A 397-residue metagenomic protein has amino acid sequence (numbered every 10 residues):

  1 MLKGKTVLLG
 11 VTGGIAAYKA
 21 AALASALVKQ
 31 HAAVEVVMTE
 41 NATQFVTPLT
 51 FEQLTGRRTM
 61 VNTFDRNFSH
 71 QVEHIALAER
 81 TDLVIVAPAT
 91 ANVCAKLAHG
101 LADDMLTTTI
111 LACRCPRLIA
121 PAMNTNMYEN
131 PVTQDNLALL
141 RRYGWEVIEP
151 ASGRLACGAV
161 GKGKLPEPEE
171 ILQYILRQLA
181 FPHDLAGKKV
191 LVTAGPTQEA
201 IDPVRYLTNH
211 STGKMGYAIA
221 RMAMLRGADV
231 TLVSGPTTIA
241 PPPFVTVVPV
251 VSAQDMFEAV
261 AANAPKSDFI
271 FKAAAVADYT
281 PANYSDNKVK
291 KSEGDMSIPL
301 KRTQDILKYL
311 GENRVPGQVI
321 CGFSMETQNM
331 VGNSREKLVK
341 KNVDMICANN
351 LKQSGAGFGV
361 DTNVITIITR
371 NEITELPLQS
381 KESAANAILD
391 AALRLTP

Functional and structural regions predicted by a protein language model:
M1-I119, N124-P397: A cross-family phosphate/adenosyl-ligand binding-site feature
